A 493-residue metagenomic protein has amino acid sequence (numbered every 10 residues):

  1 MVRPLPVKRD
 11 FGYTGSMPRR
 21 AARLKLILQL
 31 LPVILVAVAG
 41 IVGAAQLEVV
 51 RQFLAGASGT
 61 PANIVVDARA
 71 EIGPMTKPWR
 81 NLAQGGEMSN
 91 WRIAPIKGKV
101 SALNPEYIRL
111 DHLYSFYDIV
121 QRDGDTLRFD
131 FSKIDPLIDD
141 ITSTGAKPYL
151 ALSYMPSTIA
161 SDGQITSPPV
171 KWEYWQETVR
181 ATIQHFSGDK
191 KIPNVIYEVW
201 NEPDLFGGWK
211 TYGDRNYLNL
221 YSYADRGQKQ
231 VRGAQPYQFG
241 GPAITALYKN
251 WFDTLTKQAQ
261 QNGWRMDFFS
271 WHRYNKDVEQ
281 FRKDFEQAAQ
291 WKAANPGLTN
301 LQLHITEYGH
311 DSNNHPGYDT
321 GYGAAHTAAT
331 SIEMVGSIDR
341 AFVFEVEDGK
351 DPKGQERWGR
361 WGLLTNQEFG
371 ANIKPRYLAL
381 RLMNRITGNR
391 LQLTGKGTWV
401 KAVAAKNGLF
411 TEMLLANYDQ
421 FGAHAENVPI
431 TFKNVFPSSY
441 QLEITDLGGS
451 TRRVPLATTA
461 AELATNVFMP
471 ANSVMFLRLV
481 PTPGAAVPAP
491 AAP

Functional and structural regions predicted by a protein language model:
P18-L35: N-terminal Sec-pathway targeting helices
L47-Y107, K229: N-terminal carbohydrate-binding accessory modules
L82, I141, T182, Y197 (+7 more regions): Conserved, mostly hydrophobic/aromatic
I96, W271-P316, D339, R385: Glycoside hydrolase catalytic-domain groove-lining segments
L103-K276: Substrate-binding cleft and catalytic face of glycoside hydrolase catalytic domains, especially the flexible beta-alpha
H310-A402, K406-L409: Aromatic/acidic polysaccharide-binding cleft in carbohydrate-active enzymes
K396-S438, L447, N472-R478: Carbohydrate-binding surface patches
A457-A492: C-terminal beta-strand-rich structural cap/linker in extracellular carbohydrate-active enzymes
